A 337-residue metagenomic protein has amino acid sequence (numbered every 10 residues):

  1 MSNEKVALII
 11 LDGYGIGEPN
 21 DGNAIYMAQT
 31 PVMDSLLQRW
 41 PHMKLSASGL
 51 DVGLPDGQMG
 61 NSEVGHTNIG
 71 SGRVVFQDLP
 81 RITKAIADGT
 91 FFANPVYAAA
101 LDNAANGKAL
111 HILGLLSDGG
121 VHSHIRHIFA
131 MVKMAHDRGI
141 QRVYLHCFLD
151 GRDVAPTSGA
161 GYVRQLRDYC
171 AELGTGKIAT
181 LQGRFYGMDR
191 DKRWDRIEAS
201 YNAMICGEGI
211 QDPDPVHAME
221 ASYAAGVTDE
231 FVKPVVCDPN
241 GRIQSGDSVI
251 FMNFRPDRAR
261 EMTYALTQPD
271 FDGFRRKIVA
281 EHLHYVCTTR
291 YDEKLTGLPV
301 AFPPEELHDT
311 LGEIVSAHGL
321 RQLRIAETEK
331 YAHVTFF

Functional and structural regions predicted by a protein language model:
M1-S2, I243: Extracellular/periplasmic catalytic domains that process cell-envelope and extracellular macromolecules
S2-A7, G15-F185, D195, A199 (+3 more regions): Active-site nucleophile/metal-coordination loop of metallo-enzymes that catalyze phosphate/sulfate and related
K5-D12, I250-N253: Short, hydrophobic/glycine-enriched beta-strand segments
V154-Q244, I250-V279: Long, well-ordered, tryptophan-enriched scaffold segments
